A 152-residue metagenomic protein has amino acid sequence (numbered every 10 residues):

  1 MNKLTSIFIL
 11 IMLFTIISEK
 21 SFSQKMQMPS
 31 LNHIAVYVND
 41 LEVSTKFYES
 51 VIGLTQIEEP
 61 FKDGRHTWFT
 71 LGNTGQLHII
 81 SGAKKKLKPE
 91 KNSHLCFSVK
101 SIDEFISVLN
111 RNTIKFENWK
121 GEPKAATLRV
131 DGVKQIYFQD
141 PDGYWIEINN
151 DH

Functional and structural regions predicted by a protein language model:
M1-M26: Bacterial Sec-dependent N-terminal signal peptides
S21-E42, S93-L95: N-terminal beta-strand motif that seeds the catalytic metal site of vicinal oxygen chelate
V36-Q76: Core segments of cupin and vicinal oxygen chelate
D40-E42, L95-D142: Vicinal oxygen chelate
D63, K91, G132-V133: Exposed loop/turn and edge beta-strand positions of beta-sandwich/beta-sheet ligand-binding modules
H66-R111: Mid-chain, structured segments of secreted extracytoplasmic proteins
F69-N73, F138-P141, D151: Active-site beta-strand termini and strand-to-loop segments that position acidic
R129-D131, N149-H152: Short beta->alpha transition motifs characteristic of CBS
